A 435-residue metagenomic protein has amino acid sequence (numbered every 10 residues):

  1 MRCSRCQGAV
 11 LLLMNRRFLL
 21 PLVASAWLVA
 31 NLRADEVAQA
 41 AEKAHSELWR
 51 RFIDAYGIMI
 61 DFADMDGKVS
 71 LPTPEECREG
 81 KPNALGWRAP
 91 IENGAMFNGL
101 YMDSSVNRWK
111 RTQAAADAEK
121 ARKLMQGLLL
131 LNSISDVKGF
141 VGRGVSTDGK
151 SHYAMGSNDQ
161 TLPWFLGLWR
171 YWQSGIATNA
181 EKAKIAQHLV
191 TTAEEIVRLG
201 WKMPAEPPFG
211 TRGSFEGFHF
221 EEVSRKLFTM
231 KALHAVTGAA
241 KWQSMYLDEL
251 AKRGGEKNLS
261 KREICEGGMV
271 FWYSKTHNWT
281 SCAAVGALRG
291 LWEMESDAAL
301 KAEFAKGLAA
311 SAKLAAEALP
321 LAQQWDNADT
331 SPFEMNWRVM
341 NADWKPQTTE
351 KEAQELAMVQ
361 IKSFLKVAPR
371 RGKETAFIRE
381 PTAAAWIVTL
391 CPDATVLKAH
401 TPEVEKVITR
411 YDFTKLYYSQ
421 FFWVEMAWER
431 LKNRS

Functional and structural regions predicted by a protein language model:
C3-C6: Cysteine-centered motifs
R16-L20: N-terminal export leaders
V23-L28: Hydrophobic helical h-region of N-terminal Sec-dependent signal peptides in bacterial secretory/periplasmic proteins
A34-M96, R122-K123, G127-G144, A180-Q187 (+3 more regions): Low-complexity, Ser/Thr/Pro/Gly-enriched N-terminal "stalk/linker" regions
D35-R51, A177-T178, N278, A284-S435: Terminal, non-catalytic domain-edge segments
I58-A89, V137-S157, A205-R225, E263-G290 (+3 more regions): Carbohydrate-binding/catalytic loop surfaces
P90-K110, K123, S146, K150 (+1 more regions): Non-membrane alpha-helical segments in proteins
N179-A328: Elongated scaffolding segments in large macromolecular assemblies, built predominantly from amphipathic alpha-helices
